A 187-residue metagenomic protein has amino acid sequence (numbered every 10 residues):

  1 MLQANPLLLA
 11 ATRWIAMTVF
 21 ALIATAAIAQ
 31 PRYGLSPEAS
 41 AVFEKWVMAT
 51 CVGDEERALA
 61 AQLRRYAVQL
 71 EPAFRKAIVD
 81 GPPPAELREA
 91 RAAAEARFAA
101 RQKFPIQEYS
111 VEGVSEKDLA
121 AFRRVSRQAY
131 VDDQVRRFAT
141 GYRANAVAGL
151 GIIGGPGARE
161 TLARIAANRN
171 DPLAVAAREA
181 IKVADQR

Functional and structural regions predicted by a protein language model:
L2-A16: Bacterial N-terminal signal peptides that target proteins for export
Q30-G34, E44-R65, E89-A121, V131-G155 (+2 more regions): Structural detector for internal amphipathic alpha-helices that build alpha-solenoid repeat scaffolds
V42, A73-I78, Y130, T161-A163: Buried hydrophobic core positions in alpha-solenoid tandem helical repeats
A67, E71, V79-P83, F122-V125 (+1 more regions): Extracellular beta-propeller repeat domains
F74, L87-A90, A158: Intrinsic disorder/low-complexity flexible regions in very large eukaryotic scaffold/regulatory proteins, enriched
P82, A139, R169-N170: Short inter-helical turns and helix N-cap capping residues of alpha-solenoid HEAT/ARM repeat scaffolds
